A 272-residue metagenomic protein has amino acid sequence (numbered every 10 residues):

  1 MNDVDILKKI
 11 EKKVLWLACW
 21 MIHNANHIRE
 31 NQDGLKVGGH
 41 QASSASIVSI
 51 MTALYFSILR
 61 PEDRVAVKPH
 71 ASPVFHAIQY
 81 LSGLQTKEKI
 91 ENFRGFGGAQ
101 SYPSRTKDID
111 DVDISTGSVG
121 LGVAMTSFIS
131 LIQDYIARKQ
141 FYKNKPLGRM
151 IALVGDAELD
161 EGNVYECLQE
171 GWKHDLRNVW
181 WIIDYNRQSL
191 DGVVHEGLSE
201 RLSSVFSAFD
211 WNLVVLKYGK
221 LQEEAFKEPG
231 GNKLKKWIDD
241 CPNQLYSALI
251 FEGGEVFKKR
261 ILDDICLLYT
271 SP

Functional and structural regions predicted by a protein language model:
M1-D3: Short, contiguous pre-domain boundary segments
I6-I10, V14, A18, I22-E30 (+1 more regions): Cofactor-binding active-site loop characterized by glycine-rich and histidine/acidic residues
A66-K68, N178-Y185: Short internal beta-strands
R149, N178-W180, N212: Residues at the starts of beta-strands that form the adenosine-phosphate
Y185-S271: Long, well-ordered, tryptophan-enriched scaffold segments
